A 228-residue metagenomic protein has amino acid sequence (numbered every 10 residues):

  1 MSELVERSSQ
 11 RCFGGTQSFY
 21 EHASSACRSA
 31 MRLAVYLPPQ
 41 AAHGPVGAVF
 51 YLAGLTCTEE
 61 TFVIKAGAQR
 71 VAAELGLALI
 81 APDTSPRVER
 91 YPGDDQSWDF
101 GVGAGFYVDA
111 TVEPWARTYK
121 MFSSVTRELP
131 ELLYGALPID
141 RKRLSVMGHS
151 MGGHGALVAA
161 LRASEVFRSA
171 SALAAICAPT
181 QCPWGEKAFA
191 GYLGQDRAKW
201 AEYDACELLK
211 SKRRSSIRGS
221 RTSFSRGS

Functional and structural regions predicted by a protein language model:
S2-S228: Non-catalytic cap/lid and distal C-terminal segments of serine-dependent acyl enzymes
